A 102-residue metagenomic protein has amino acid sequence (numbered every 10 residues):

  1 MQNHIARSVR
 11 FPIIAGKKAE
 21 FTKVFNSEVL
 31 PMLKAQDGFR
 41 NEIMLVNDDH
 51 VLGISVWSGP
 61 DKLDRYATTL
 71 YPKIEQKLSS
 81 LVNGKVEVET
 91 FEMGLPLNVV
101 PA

Functional and structural regions predicted by a protein language model:
M1-I5, R10-I14, I43-L52, Q76-A102: Glycine-rich beta-strand-turn "strand-cap" elements at beta-sheet edges
R10-V24: Short, surface-exposed ligand-recognition loops at beta-strand->loop->(often short) alpha-helix junctions that present
K17-A19, D61-L63, P96: Residue-level signal for secondary-structure boundary sites
T22, A67, M93-P96: A beta-strand edge to alpha-helix "cap/lid" segment located at domain peripheries
S27-L30, A35-R40, V56-E89: An amphipathic, aromatic/His-enriched active-site/gating alpha helix that lines ligand/cofactor pockets
